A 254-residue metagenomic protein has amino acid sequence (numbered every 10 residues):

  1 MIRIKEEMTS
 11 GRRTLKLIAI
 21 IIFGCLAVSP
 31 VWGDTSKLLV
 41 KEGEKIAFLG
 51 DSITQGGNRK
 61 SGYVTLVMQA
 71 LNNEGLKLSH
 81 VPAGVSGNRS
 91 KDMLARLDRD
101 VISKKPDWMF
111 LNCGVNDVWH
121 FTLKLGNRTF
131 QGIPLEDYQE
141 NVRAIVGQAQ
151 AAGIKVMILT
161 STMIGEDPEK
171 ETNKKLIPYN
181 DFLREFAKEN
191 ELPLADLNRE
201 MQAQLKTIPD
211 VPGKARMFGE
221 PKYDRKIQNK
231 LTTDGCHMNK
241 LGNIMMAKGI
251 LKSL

Functional and structural regions predicted by a protein language model:
I4-I18: Bacterial N-terminal signal peptides that target proteins for export
K5, V40-K41, T65-K77, D92-L254: Alpha-helical cap/lid subdomain in secreted, periplasmic, or secretory-pathway luminal O-acyl-processing enzymes
I18-S29: Bacterial N-terminal signal peptides
V31-G33: Boundary at the C-terminal end of the N-terminal hydrophobic targeting segment
E44-R59, R89, V118: Catalytic nucleophile-elbow at a beta strand-turn-alpha helix junction centered on a G-D-S/GDSL motif, marking
F48-L49, P82, I158, T232: A structural signal for the hydrophobic beta-strands that form the central parallel beta-sheet of Rossmann-like
L76-R89: A short beta-strand-loop structural module common to alpha/beta enzyme folds
